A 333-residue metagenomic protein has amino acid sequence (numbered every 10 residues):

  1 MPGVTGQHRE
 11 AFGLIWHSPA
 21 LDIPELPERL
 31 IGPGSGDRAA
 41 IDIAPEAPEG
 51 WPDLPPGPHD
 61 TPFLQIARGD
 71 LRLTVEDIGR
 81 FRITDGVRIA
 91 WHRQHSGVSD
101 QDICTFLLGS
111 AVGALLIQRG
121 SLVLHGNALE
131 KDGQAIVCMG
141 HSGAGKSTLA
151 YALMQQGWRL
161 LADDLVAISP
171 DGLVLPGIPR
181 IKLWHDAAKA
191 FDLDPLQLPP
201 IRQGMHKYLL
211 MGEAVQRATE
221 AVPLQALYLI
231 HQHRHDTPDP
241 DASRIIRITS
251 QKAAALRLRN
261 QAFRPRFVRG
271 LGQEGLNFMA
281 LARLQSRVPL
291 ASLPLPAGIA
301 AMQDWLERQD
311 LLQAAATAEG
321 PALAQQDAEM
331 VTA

Functional and structural regions predicted by a protein language model:
M1-Q94, V98, E307-A333: Long, basic/Gly/Ser/Thr-rich N-terminal segments that mediate initial subcellular attachment or targeting
P2-L26, N127, K131-H141, Q156-A333: Glycine-rich, often acidic-flanked micro-motifs that create phosphate/phosphodiester-binding or positioning elements
G32-G34, L64, G120, A218 (+1 more regions): Sterically constrained small-residue positions within well-ordered secondary structures of folded domains
D53-A67, G97-I103, L224-Q232, K252-N260: Short charge-dense sequence patches
T74-D77, I83-D132: Extreme N-terminal, non-catalytic leader segments that precede Walker-type/kinase nucleotide-binding cores
K146: Conserved lysine of the Walker
L149-A150: Post-Walker A alpha-helix
L153: Aromatic pocket-lining residues of Rossmann-like dinucleotide-binding sites
